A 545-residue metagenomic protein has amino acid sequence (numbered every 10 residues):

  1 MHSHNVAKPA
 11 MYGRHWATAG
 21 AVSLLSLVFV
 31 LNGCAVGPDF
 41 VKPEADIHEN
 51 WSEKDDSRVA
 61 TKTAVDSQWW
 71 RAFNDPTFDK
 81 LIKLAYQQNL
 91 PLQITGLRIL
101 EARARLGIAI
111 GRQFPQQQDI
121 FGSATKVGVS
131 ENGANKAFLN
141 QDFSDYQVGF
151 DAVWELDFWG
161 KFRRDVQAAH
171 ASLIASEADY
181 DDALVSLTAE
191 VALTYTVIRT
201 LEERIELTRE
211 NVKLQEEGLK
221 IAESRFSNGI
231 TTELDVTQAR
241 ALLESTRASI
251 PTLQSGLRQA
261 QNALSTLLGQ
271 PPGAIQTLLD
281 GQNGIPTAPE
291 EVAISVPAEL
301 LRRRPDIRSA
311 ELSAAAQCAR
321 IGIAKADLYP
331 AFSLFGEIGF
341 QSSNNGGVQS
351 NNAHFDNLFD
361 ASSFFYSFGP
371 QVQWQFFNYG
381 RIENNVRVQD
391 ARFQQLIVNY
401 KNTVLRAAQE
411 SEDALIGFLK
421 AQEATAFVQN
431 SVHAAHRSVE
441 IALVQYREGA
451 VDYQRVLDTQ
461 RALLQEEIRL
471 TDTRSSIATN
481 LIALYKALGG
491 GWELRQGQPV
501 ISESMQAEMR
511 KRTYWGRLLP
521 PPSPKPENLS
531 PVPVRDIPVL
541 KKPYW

Functional and structural regions predicted by a protein language model:
H2-S3, A19-A21, F29-Q87, Y146 (+6 more regions): Terminal intrinsically disordered/low-complexity segments used for targeting and assembly
S3-S23: Bacterial N-terminal signal peptides that target proteins for export
V36-P43, S67-Q68, N74-L84, Q88 (+7 more regions): Small/polar-residue-enriched beta-strand and adjacent coil segments characteristic of outer-membrane beta-barrel
Q88-N89, N228, E448: Charged, alpha-helical scaffolding/interaction elements associated with membrane systems
T95-A109, A183, L187-E210, L214-E217 (+7 more regions): Amphipathic alpha-helical coiled-coil segments
K126, G218, E233-R240: Short, conserved phosphate-binding/catalytic loop or strand-edge motifs used in phosphoryl-/nucleotidyl-transfer
R225-T231, S249-T252: Amphipathic alpha-helical interface segments used for oligomerization, scaffolding, and membrane association
